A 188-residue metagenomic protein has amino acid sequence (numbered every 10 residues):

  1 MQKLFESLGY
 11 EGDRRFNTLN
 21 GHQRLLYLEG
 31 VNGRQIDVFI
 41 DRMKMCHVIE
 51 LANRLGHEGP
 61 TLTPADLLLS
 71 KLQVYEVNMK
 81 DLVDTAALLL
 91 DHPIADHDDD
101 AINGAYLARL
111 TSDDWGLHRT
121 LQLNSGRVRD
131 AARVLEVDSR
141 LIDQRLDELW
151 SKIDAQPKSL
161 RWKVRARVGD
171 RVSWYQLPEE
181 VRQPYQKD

Functional and structural regions predicted by a protein language model:
Q2-C46: Conserved catalytic core of two-metal-ion nucleotidyltransferases
R34, I40, K44-P60, P64-D188: The feature captures the alpha-helical scaffold/lid subdomain characteristic of nucleotidyltransferase
